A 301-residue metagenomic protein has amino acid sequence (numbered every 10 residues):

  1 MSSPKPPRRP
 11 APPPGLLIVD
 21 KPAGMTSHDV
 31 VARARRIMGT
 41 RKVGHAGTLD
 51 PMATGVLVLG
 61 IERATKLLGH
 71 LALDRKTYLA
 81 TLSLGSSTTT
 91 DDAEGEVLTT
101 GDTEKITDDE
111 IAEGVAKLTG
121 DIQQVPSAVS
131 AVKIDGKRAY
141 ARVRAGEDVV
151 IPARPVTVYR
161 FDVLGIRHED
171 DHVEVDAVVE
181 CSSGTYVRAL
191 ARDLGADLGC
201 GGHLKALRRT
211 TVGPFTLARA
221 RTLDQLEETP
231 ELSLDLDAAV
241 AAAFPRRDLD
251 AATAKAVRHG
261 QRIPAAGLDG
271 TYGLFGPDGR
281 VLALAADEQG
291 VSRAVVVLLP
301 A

Functional and structural regions predicted by a protein language model:
M1-H45, L49, A53, V115 (+3 more regions): Accessory RNA 3′-end/elbow-binding domains used by RNA modification enzymes
R36, V58, D148-A191, A196-L198: The conserved catalytic core of RNA pseudouridine synthases
K42-A72, A141: Glycine/acidic-rich beta-strand-loop module
L59, A80, G136, L190 (+2 more regions): Residue-level signal for inorganic ion chemistry
A64, G69-P126: Acidic, low-complexity central loop/insert segments
T88, G120, P152, I166-D170 (+1 more regions): Short, conserved beta-turn/loop elements at beta-strand boundaries and strand-helix junctions
D121-P126, R188, C200-A206: Short, structured loop/turn "capping" segments at alpha-beta junctions
S130, I134-V158: Extended alpha-helical targeting/anchoring segments, especially N-terminal organellar/secretory targeting helices
